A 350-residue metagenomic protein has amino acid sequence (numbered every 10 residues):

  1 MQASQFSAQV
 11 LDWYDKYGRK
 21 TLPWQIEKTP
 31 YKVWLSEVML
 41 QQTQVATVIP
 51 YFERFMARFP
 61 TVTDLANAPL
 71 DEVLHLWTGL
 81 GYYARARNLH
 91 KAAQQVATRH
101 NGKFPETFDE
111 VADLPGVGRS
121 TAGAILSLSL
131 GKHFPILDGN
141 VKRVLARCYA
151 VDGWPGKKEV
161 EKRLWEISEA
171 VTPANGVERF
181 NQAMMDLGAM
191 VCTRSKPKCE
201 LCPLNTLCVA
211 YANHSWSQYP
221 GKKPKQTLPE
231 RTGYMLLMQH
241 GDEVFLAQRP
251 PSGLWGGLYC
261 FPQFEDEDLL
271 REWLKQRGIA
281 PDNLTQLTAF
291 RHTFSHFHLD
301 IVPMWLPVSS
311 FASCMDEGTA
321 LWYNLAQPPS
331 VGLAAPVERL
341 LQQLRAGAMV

Functional and structural regions predicted by a protein language model:
M1-K20, Q25-I26, A189-V350: Intrinsically disordered, low-complexity, charged terminal extensions of DNA damage-control enzymes
Q2-S4, A8-E200, L204-S217, G278: Catalytic cores of DNA base-excision repair glycosylases
